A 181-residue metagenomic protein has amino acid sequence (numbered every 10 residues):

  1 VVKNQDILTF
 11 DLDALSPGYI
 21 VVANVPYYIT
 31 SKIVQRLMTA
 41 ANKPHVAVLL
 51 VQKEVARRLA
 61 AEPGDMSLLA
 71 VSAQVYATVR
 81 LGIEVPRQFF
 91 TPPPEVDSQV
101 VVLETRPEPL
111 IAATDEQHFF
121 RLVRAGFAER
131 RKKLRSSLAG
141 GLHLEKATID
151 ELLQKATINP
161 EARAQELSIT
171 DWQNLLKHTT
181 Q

Functional and structural regions predicted by a protein language model:
V1-A125, Q154, Q165, N174: Catalytic cores of RNA-modifying enzymes
T105, V123-Q181: C-terminal lobe and adjacent flexible extensions of AdoMet/dcAdoMet transferase-like proteins
